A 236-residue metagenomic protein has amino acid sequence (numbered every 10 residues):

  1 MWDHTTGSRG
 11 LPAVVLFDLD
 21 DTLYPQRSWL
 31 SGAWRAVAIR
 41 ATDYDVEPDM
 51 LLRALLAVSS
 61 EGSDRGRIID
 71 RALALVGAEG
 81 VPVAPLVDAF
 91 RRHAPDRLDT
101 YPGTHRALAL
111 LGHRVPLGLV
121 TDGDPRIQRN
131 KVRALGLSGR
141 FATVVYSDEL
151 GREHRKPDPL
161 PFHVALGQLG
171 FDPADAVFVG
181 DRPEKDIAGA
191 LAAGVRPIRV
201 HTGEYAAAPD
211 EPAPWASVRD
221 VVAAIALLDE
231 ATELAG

Functional and structural regions predicted by a protein language model:
M1-A13, A109, D124-G236: Asp-based, Mg2+/Mn2+-dependent phosphohydrolase catalytic module
W2-M50: Active-site neighborhood of HAD-like aspartate-dependent phosphohydrolases
L11, R67, R91-G118, R126: Short, acidic loop-to-helix structural element flanking the phosphoryl-transfer center in phosphate-processing enzymes
L23-P25, L56-S60, A94-P95, L150-R152: Short histidine/acidic/glycine/proline-rich micro-motifs that form metal- and phosphate-coordinating active-site loops
L30-I39, R65-D70, P125, R129: An amphipathic alpha-helix signature
T42, V46, L56-R92: A metal-dependent, Asp-based hydrolase signature
T121: Conserved phosphate-coupling serine/threonine residues in phosphotransfer and NTP-handling enzymes
